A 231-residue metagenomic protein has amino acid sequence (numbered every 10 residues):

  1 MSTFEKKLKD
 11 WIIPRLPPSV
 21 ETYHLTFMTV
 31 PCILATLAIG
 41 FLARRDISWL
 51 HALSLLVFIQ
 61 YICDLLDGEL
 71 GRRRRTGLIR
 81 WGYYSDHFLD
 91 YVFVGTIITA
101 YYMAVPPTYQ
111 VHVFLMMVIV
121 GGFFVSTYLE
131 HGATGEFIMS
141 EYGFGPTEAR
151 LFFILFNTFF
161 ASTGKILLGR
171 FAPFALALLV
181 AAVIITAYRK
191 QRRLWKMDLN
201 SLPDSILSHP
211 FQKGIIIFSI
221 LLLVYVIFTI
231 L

Functional and structural regions predicted by a protein language model:
M1-F58, A182-K196, P203-L231: Topogenic membrane-insertion module of multi-pass membrane proteins
V20-A35, R73-F124: Multi-pass membrane catalytic core of lipid/isoprenoid biosynthesis enzymes
T26-W81, I97, V118, R170-A182: Membrane-embedded alpha-helical segments that form the functional core of polytopic membrane enzymes, especially those
M28-T36, L89-Y101, T147-T158, Q212-L222: Core segments of transmembrane alpha-helices that mediate helix-helix packing or line hydrophobic substrate/ligand
A35-L55, G95-M116, F156-P173, Y225-L231: Helix-coil boundary and interhelical linker segments in multi-pass alpha-helical membrane proteins
F58, I62-L65, M117-T134, L178-R193: Transmembrane alpha-helical segments that form the membrane-embedded catalytic/substrate-channel core of multi-pass
E69-L78, E130-G143, Y188-S201: A cytosolic-side transmembrane-helix exit/cap motif
F123-F137, L155-G164: Alpha-helical transmembrane segments in multipass membrane proteins, preferentially the mid-helix core
